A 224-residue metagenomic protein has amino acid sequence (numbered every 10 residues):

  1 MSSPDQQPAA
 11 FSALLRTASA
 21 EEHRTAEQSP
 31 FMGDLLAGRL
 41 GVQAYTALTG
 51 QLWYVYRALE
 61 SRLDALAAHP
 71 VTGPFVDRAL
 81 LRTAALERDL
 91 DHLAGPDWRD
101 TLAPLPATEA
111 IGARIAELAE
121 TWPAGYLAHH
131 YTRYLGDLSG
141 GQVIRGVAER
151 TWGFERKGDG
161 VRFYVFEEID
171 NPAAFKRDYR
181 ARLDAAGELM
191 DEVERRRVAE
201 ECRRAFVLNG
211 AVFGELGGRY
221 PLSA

Functional and structural regions predicted by a protein language model:
M1-A224: Metal- and O2-centered redox machinery and metal/ROS homeostasis
